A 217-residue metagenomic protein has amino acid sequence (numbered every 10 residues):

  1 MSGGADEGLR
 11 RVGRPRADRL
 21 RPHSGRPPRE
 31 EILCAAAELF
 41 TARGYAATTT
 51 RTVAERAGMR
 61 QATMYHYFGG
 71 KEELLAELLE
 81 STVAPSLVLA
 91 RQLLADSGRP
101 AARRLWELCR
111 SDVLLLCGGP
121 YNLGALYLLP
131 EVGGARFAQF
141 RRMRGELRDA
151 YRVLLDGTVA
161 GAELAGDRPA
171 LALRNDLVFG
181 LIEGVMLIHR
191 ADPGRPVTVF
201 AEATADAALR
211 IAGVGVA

Functional and structural regions predicted by a protein language model:
M1-P27, L94, V216-A217: N-terminal intrinsically disordered/low-complexity leader segments
G3-D6, L114, A165-A191, T198-I211: Hydrophobic alpha-helical segments that form the core of small-molecule binding pockets and/or dimer interfaces
P28-A37, V53, L78-A90, Y151: Generic hydrophobic, amphipathic alpha-helix propensity
E31, L39-E73, E77: Helix-turn-helix
A35-L39, E77, L115, L181: Short amphipathic alpha-helical elements of helix-turn-helix/winged-helix folds
E77, R91-G118: Hydrophobic alpha-helical connector segments
A84-L87, G134-E163, P169-F179, V199 (+1 more regions): Amphipathic alpha-helical packing segments from all-alpha helical-bundle domains
R103-E107, L115-A138, R152, L187: Amphipathic alpha-helical segments used for helix-helix packing
